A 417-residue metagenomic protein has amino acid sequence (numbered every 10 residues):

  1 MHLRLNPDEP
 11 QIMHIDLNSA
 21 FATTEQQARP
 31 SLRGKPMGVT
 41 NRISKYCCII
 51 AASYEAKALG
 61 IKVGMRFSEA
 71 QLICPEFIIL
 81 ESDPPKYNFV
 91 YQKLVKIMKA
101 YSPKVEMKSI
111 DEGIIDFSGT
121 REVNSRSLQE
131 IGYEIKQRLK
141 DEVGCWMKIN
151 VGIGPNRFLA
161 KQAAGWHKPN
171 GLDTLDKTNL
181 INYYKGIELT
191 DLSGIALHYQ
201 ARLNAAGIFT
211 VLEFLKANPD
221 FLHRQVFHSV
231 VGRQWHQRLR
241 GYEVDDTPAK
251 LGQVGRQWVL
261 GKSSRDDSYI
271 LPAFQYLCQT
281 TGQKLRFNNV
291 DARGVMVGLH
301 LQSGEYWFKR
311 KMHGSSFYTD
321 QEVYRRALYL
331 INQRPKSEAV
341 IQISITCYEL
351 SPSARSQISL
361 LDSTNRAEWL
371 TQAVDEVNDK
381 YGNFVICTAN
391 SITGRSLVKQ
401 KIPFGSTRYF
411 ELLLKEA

Functional and structural regions predicted by a protein language model:
M1-I110, I114: Residues that scaffold, gate, or flank divalent-cation-dependent active/transport sites
L5, H14, A201-V340: DNA-contacting surface of Y-family translesion DNA polymerases
T24-Q27, I50-A52, L159-H167, D246-L251: Short acidic, glycine/serine/threonine-rich loops at helix termini
N88, Q92-I149: Hydrophobic alpha-helical hairpins/lids featuring a short glycine-rich hinge
K108-E112, W146, I153-R157, V290-G294 (+1 more regions): Short Gly/Ser/Thr- and Asp/Glu-enriched loop/turn motifs at secondary-structure junctions
S127-I187, A354: Long, highly charged, low-complexity intrinsically disordered interaction regions that mediate electrostatic DNA/RNA
S315-A417: Acidic, metal-coordinating catalytic segment for phosphate/diphosphate chemistry, firing primarily on the Nudix
